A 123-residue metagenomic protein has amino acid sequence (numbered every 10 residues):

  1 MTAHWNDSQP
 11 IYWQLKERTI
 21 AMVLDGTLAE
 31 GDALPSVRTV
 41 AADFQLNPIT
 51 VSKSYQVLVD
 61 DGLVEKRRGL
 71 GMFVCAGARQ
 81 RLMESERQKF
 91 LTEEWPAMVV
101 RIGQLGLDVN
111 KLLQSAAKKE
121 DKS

Functional and structural regions predicted by a protein language model:
M1-A33, T39, M83, K89 (+1 more regions): Extreme N-terminal segment that seeds HTH/winged-HTH DNA-binding domains in transcriptional regulators
M22, F44, V59, M72-V74 (+1 more regions): A periodicity- and composition-biased signal for non-globular, repetitive helical segments
T27-L28, D32, V59-G69, F73-A76: Beta-hairpin "wing" of winged helix-turn-helix
A33-F44, L58: A short alpha-helical element within helix-turn-helix/winged-helix DNA-binding domains across DNA-binding proteins
I49: Key DNA-contact positions within bacterial/archaeal DNA-binding proteins
R79-R81: A short, flexible beta-alpha/helix-coil linker loop
